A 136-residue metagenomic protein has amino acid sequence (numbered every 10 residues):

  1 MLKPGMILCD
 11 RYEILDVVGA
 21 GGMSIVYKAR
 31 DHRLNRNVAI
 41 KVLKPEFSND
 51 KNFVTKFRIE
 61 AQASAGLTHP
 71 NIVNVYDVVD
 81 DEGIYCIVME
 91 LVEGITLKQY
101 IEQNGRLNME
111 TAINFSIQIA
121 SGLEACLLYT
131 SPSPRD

Functional and structural regions predicted by a protein language model:
L15-G21, V26: Protein kinase glycine-rich loop
G19, I59, T68-N71, I84: Flexible N-lobe loop architecture of eukaryotic-like protein kinase catalytic domains
R30-N37: Conserved N-lobe loop of protein kinases adjacent to the ATP-binding glycine-rich P-loop
K44-G66: AlphaC helix of the eukaryotic protein kinase fold
V78: Activation-segment/catalytic-loop signature of the eukaryotic protein kinase fold
E82-T96, Y100: Conserved short submotifs of the Hanks-type protein kinase catalytic core that shape the nucleotide-binding pocket
F115-S116: Activation segment signature within eukaryotic-like protein kinase domains
Y129-D136: Conserved small/polar residues in nucleotide/adenosyl-binding loops
